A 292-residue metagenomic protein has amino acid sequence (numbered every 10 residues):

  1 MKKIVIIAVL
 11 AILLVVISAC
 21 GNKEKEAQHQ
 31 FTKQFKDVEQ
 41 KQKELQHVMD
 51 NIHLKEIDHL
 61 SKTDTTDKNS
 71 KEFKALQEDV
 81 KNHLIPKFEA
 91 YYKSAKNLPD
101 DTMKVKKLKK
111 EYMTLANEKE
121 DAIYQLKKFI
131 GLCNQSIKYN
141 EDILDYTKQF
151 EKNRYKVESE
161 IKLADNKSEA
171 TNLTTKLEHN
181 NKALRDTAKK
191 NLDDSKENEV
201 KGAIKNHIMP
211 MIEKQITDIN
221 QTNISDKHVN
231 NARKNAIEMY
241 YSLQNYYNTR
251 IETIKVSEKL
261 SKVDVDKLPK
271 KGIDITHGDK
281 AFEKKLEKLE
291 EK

Functional and structural regions predicted by a protein language model:
M1-V5: Positively charged n-region of N-terminal signal peptides that target proteins for export
I6-L14: Hydrophobic helical h-region of N-terminal Sec-dependent signal peptides in bacterial secretory/periplasmic proteins
V15-A19: C-terminal motif of bacterial Sec signal peptides marking the signal peptidase cleavage site
G21-K23: Bacterial signal peptide processing site
A27-Q30: Eukaryote-specific long, low-complexity intrinsically disordered regions
Q34-T63, Y112-D218, H228-K292: C-terminal amphipathic alpha-helix
L60-Y124: Post-signal peptide N-terminal segment of secreted/secretory-pathway proteins
